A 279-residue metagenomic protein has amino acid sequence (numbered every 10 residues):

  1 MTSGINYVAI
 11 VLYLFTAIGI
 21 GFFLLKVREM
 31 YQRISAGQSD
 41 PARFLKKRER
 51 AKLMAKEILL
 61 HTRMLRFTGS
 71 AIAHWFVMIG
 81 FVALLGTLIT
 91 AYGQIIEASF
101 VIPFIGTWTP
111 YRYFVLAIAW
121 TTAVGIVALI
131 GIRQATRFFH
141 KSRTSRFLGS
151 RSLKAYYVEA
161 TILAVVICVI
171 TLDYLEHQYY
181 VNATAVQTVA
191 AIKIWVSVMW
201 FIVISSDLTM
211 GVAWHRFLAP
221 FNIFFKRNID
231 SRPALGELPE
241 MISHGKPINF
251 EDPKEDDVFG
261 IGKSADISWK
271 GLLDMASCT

Functional and structural regions predicted by a protein language model:
M1-W269: Membrane-embedded alpha-helical bundles of multi-pass integral membrane proteins
K270-T279: Cysteine-centered iron-sulfur cluster-binding motifs in ferredoxin-type domains/subunits of redox enzymes
